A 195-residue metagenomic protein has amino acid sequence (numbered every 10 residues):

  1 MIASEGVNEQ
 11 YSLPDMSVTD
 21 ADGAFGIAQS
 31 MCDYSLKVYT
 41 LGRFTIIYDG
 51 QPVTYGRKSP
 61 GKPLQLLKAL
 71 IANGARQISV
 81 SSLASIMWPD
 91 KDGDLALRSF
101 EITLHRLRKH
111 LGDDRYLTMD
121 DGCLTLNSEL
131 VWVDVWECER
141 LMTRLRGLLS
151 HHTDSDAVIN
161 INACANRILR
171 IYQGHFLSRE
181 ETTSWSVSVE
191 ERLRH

Functional and structural regions predicted by a protein language model:
M1-L64, R115-T125, G174: Short boundary/linker motifs that mark transitions into or out of structured domains
N8, Y55-R57, G61, A72-A75 (+3 more regions): Intrinsically disordered, charged and Pro/Gly-enriched terminal/linker segments that flank large helical-solenoid
Y48-D49, I86-P89, S186-V187: A short, mixed-charge helix-start or loop-turn motif at secondary-structure junctions
V53-M87, H105-L107, L177: Short amphipathic alpha-helical recognition elements used for nucleic-acid or partner binding across transcription
S82, S99, E137: Ca2+-coordinating acidic residues in Ca2+-binding motifs
D94-R106: Short amphipathic alpha-helical interaction segments
L104, R108-R115: C-terminal flanking helix
